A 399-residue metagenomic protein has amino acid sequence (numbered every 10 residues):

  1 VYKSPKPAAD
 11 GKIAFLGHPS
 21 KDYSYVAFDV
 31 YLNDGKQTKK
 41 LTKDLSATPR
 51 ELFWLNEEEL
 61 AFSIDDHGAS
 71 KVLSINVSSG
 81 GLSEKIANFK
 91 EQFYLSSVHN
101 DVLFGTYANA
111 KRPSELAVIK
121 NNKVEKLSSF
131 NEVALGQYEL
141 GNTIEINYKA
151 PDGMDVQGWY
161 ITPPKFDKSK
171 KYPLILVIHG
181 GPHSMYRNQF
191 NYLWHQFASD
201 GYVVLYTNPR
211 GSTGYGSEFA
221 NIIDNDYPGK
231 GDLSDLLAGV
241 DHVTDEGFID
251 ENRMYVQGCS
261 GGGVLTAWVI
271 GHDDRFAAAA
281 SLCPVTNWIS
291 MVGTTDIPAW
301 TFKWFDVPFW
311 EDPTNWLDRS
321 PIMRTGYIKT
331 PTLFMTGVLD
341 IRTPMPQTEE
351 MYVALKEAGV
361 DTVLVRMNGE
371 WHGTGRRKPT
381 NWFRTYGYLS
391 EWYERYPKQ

Functional and structural regions predicted by a protein language model:
V1-K3, F15-Y31, K40-R50, S63-L73 (+3 more regions): A flexible loop/linker signature enriched in serine peptidases of the S9 family
P5-K12, L52-E59, S96-V102, A150: Blade-terminus and WD-like Trp-Asp/Gly-His loop motifs, strongest in beta-propeller folds
N33-K36, N76-G80, K120-N122: Short loop/turn segments that connect beta-strands within beta-propeller blades
T42-R50, E84-L95, S128-E139: Conserved blade-ending motifs and adjacent loop-strand segments that build the rim/top face of beta-propeller domains
A108, V177-G181, G337: Glycine-rich His-Gly loop
F130-N252, C259, G293-W300: Cap/lid segment of the alpha/beta-hydrolase catalytic domain
T207-Q399: Active-site-proximal cap/loop segments of hydrolase catalytic domains
